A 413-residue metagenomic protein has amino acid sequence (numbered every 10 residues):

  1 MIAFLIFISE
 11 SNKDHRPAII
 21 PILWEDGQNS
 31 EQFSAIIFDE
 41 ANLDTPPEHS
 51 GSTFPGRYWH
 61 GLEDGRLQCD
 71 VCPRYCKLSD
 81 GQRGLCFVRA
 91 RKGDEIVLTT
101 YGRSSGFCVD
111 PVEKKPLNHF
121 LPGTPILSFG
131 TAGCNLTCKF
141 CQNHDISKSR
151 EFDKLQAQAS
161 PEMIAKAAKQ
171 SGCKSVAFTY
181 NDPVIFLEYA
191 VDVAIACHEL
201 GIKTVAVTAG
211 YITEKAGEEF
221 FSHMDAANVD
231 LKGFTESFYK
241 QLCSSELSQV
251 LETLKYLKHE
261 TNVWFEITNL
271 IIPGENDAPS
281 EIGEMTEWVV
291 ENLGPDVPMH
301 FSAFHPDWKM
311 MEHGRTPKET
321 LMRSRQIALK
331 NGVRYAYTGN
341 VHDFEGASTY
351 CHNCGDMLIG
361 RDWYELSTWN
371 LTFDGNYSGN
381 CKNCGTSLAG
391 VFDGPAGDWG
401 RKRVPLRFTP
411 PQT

Functional and structural regions predicted by a protein language model:
I2-E10, R16-D80, E275-T413: Auxiliary Fe-S-binding modules of radical SAM enzymes
L43-P125: N-terminal juxtadomain amphipathic helix that follows a signal peptide/anchor or precedes a small N-terminal auxiliary
P73, F87-A90, N135, Q142 (+2 more regions): Cys/His-coordinated zinc-binding microdomains
Q82, C134, T235: A generic "binding-loop/recognition-motif" signal
R91-A226, G400-R407: Conserved Radical SAM active-site core
C138, V229, A336: Conserved, mostly hydrophobic/aromatic
Q158-E319, S324-I327: Conserved AdoMet/S-adenosylmethionine-binding subsite of the radical SAM
